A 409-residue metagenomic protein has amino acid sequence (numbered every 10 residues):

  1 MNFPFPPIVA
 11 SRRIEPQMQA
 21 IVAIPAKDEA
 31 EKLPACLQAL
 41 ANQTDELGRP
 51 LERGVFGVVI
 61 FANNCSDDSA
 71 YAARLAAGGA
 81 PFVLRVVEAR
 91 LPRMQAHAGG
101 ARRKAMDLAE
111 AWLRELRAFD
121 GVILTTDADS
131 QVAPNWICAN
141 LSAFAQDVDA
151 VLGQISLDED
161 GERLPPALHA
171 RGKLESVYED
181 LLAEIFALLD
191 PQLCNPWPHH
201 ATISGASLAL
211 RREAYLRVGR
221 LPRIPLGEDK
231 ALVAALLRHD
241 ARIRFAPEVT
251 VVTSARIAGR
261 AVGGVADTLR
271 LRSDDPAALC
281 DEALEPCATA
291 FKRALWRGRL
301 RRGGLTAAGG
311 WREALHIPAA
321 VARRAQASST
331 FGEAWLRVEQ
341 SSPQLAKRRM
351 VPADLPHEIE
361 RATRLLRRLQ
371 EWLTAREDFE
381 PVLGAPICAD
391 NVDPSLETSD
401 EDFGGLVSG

Functional and structural regions predicted by a protein language model:
F3-S11, E29-R53, Y71-A72: Short, well-formed alpha-helical segments that are part of the catalytic scaffolds of diverse glycosyltransferases
A30, V59-Y71, L91-R93, S130: A conserved acidic beta->alpha catalytic loop
D68, R117-A143: Acidic donor-binding/catalytic loop of UDP-sugar-dependent glycosyltransferases, especially processive GT2
N135-L174: Conserved donor NDP-sugar-binding/catalytic core segment of glycosyltransferases
R171-H200: Short, flexible, basic/aromatic active-site loop/helix in glycosyltransferases
A201-V218: Conserved nucleotide-sugar donor-binding and metal-coordinating catalytic region shared by glycosyltransferases
L226-L232, A246: Acidic donor-binding loop at a coil-to-helix junction in glycosyltransferase catalytic cores that engages
L271-G409: Terminal low-complexity segments of carbohydrate-biosynthetic enzymes
